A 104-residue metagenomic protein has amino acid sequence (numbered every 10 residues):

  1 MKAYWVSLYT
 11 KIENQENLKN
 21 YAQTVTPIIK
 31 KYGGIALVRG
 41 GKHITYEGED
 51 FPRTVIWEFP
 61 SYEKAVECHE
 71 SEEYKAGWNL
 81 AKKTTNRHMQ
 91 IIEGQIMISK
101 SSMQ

Functional and structural regions predicted by a protein language model:
M1-R53, P60-E70, E93-Q104: Short S/T/G/P-rich N-terminal loop/turn motif that feeds into the first structured element of a domain
K75-Q90: C-terminal structural segments of small proteins and small subunits
